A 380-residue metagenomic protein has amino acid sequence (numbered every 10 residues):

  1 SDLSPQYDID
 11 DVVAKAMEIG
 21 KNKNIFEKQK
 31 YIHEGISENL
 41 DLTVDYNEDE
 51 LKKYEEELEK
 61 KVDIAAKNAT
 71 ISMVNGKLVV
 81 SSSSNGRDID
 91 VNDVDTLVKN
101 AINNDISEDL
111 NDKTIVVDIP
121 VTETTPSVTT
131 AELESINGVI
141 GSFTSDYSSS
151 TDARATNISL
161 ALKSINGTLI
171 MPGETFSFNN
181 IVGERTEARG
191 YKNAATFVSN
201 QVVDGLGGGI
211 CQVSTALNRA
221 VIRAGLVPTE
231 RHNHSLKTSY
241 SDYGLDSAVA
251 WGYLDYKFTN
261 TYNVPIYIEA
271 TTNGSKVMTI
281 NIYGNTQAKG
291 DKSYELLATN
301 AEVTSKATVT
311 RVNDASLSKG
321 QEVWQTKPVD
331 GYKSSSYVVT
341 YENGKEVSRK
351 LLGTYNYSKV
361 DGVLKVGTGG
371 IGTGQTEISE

Functional and structural regions predicted by a protein language model:
S1-E48, K52-G86: Signal peptide-directed extracytoplasmic domains
E57, A65, S72-V74, N85 (+1 more regions): Well-ordered beta-sheet/strand-loop patches within structured domains
